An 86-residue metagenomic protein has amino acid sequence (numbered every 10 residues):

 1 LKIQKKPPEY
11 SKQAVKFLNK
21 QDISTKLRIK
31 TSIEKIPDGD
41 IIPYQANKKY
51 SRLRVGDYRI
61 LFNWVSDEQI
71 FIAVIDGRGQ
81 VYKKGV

Functional and structural regions predicted by a protein language model:
L1-L27: Arg/Lys-rich, positively charged N-terminal/basic patches that mediate binding to nucleic acids
L1-P7, V55-Y58, N63-V86: Enriched for short, Lys/Arg-rich terminal
K12, Q45, D76: Residues at the C-termini of beta-strands that transition into short coil/loop
F17, T25, P43, S51 (+2 more regions): A broad, structure-centric signal for solvent-exposed, well-ordered loop/edge residues that line or flank functional
L27-L53: A short, surface-exposed loop/turn module that caps and links secondary-structure elements
